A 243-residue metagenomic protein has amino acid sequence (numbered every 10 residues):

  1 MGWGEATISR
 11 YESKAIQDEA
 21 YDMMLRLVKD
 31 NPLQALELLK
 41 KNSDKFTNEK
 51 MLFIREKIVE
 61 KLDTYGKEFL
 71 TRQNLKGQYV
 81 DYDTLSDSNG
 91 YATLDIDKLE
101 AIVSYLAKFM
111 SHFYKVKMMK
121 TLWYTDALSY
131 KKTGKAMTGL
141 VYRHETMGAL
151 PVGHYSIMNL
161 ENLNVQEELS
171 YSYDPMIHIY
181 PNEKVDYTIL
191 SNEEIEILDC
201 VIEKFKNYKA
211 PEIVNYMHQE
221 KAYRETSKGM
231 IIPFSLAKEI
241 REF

Functional and structural regions predicted by a protein language model:
M1: Polyanion-binding surface elements
G4-Q17: Recognition helix of helix-turn-helix/homeodomain-like DNA-binding domains that insert into the DNA major groove
S13, L27-V28: Short, surface-exposed basic-aromatic patches at helix termini and helix-loop junctions that form
A20-M23, D30-F243: Domain-edge interaction signal
